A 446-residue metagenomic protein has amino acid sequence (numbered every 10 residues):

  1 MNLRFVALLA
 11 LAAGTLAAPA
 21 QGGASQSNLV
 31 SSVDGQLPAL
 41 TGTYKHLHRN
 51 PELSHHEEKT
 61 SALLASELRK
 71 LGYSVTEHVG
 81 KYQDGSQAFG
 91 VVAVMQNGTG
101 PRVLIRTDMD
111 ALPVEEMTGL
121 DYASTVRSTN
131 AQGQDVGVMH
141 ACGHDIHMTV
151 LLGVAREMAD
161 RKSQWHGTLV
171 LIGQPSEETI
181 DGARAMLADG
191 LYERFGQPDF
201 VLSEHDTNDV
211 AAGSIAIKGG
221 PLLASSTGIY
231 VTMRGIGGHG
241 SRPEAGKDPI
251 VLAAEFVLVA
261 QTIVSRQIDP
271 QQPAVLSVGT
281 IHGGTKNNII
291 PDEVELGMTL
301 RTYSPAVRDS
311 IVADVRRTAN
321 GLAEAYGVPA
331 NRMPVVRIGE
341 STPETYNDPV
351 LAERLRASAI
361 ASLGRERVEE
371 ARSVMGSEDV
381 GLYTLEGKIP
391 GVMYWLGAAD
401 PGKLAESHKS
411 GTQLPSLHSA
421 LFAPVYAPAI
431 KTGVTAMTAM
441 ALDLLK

Functional and structural regions predicted by a protein language model:
V6-T15: Bacterial N-terminal signal peptides
Q21-G23, V251-K446: Metal-dependent amide/peptide-bond hydrolase catalytic core, centered on the "pita-bread" metallohydrolase fold
G23-H140, D145, T149-G153, E157-G167: Acidic/His- and Gly-rich active-site-bordering loop/insert found across diverse amide/peptide-bond hydrolases
S31-P38, P51-A62, D145, T149 (+6 more regions): Soluble non-cytosolic domains of exported or imported proteins
L47, L68, A93, I105 (+9 more regions): Divalent metal-coordination and catalytic microenvironments
G90-V92, R127-M139, D145-I146, M158-T280 (+1 more regions): Histidine/acidic-residue-rich, glycine-tolerant segments that coordinate divalent metal ions
E116-R127, G220-A224, L404-P415: Short, flexible, mixed-charge acidic loops at enzyme active sites
